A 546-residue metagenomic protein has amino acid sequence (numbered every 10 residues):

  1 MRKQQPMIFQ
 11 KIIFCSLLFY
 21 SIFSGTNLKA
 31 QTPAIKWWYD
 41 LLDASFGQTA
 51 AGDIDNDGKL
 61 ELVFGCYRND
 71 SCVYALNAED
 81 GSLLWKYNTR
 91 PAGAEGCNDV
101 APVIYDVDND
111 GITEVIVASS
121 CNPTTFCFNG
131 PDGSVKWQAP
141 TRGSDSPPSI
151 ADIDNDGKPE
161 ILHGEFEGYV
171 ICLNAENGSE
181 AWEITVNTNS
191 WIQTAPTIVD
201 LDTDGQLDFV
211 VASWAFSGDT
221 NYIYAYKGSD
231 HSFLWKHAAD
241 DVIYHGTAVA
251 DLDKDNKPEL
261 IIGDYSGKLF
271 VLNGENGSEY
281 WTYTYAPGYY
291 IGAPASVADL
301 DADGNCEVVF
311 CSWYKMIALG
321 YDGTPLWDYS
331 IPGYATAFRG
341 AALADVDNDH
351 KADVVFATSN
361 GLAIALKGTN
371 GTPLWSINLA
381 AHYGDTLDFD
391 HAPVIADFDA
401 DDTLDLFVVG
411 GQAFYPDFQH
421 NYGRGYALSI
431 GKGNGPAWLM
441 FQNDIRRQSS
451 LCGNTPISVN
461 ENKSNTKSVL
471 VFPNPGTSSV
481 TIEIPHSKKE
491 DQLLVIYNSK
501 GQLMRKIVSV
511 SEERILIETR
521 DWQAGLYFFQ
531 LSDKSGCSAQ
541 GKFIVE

Functional and structural regions predicted by a protein language model:
A34-D40, S82-A92, S134-P140, S179-V186 (+4 more regions): A short beta-strand motif characteristic of beta-propeller blades
W38-R68: Beta-strand-rich domains and repeat architectures in extracellular enzymes and scaffolds, especially beta-propellers
L42-F46, T89-C97, P140-S146, V186-I192 (+6 more regions): Short coil/turn segments at the loop-to-beta-strand junctions that recur within blades of beta-propeller repeat folds
G47-I54, V100-V107, S146-I153, T194-L201 (+4 more regions): Beta-propeller blade termini
N56-G65, N109-A118, N155-H163, T203-A212 (+4 more regions): Acidic/hydrophobic-patterned starts of short beta strands in beta-sheet-rich repeat architectures
Y67-S71, C121-P123, G168, W214-D219 (+4 more regions): Short glycine/acidic-enriched loop and turn motifs that connect beta-strands
G431-P436, M440-F472, S487: Residue-level detector of functionally pivotal "anchor" positions at catalytic/ligand-binding pockets or at interdomain
N462-F472, G476-E546: C-terminal outer-membrane/trafficking sorting elements
